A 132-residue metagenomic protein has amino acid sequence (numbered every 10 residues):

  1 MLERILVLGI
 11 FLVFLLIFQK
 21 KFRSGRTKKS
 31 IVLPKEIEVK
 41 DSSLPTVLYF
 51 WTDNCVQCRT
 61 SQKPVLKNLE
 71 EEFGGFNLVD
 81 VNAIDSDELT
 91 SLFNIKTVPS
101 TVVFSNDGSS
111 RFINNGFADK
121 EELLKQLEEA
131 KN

Functional and structural regions predicted by a protein language model:
M1-I31: N-terminal targeting signals for export/organelle localization
D41-D53: Short active-site neighborhood of thiol/selenol oxidoreductases, capturing the structured segment around
T52-P64: Conserved redox-active cysteine motifs that mediate thiol-disulfide chemistry, especially di-cysteine Cys-X(1-2)-Cys
L66-F76: Short helix-loop-beta junction
G74-D87: Thiol-based oxidoreductase modules, predominantly thioredoxin-like and allied folds used for disulfide exchange
F93-V102: Structural micro-motif
F104-N132: Non-catalytic, surface beta->alpha helical segment in thiol-disulfide oxidoreductase systems
